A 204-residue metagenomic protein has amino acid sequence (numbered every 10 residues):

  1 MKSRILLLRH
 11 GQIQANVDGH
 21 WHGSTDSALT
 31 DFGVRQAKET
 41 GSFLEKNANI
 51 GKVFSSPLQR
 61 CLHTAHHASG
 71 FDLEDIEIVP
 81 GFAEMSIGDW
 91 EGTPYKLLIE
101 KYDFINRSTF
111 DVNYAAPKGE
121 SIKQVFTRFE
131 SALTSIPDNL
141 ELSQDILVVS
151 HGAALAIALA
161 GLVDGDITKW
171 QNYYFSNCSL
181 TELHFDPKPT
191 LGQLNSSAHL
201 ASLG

Functional and structural regions predicted by a protein language model:
M1-S3, N49, I78, E84-L97 (+3 more regions): Acidic, low-complexity terminal tails and accessory targeting/binding regions of phosphate-metabolizing enzymes
G11, G152: Active-site metal-binding loops of divalent metal-dependent hydrolases
Q12-D72: Active-site-proximal alpha-helix that buttresses catalytic centers in soluble enzyme cores
K38-E45, F126, E130-D138, L159: Generic structural signal for well-ordered alpha-helical scaffold segments
S55-S56, T127, V149-S150: Short beta-strand scaffold positions
R60, A154-L155: Alpha-helix capping/helix-boundary segments
G70-E130, G192-Q193: Phosphate-handling substructures
